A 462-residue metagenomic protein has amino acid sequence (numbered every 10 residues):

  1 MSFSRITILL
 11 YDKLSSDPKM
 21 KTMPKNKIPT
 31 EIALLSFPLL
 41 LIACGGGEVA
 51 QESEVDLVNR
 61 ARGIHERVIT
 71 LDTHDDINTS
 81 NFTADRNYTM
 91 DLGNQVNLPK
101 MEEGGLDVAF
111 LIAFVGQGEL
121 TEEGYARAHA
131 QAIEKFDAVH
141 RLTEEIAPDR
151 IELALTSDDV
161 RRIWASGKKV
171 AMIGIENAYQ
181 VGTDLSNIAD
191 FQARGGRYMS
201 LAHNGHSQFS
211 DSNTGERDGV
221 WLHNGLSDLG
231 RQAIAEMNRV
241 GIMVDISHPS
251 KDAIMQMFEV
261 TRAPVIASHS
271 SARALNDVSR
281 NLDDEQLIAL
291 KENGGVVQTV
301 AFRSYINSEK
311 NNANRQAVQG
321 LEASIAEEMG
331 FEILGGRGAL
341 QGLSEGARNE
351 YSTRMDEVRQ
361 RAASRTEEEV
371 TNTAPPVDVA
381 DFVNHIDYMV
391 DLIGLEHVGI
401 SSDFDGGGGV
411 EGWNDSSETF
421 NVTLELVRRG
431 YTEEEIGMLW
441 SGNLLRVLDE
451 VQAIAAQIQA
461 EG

Functional and structural regions predicted by a protein language model:
R5, K19-T22: Residue-level detector of intrinsically disordered terminal segments
K21-A33: Bacterial N-terminal signal peptides that target proteins for export
A33-I42: Bacterial N-terminal signal peptides
G45-H223, D277-G462: N-terminal hydrophobic targeting/anchoring segments and the immediately downstream early-domain regions of hydrolases
G182, A193-I266, S271-R280: Divalent metal-binding pocket/active-site signature
